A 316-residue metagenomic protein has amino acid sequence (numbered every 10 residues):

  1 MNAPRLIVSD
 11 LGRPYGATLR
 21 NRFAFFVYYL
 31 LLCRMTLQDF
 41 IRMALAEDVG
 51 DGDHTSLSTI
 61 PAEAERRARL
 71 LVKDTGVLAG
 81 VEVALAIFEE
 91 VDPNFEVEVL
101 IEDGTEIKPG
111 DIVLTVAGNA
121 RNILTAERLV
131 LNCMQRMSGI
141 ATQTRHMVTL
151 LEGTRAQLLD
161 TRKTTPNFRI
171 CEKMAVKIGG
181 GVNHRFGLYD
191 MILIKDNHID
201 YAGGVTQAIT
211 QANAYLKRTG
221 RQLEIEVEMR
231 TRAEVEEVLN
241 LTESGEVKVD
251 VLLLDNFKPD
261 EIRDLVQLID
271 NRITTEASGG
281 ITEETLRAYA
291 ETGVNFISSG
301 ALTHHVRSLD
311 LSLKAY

Functional and structural regions predicted by a protein language model:
M1-V8: Extreme N-terminal basic, low-complexity initiation segments that serve as generic localization/processing leaders
R13-A17, F23, V27: Short, low-complexity intrinsically disordered segments enriched in A/P/G/S/L with frequent Arg, especially at protein
M35-N240, V251, D260-L268, E276 (+3 more regions): Acidic/glycine-rich phosphate/pyrophosphate-binding loops and surrounding catalytic core that coordinate Mg2+
Q38, L313-A315: Short alpha-helical segments enriched in small residues
E243-V247: Intrinsically disordered, low-complexity Ser/Thr- and acidic-rich flexible linkers and loops, especially at boundaries
F257: Glycine/alanine-rich phosphate-binding loops at beta-alpha junctions
E276-S278, L313: Short glycine/threonine-rich catalytic loop with a Thr-x-Gly-x-Asp
